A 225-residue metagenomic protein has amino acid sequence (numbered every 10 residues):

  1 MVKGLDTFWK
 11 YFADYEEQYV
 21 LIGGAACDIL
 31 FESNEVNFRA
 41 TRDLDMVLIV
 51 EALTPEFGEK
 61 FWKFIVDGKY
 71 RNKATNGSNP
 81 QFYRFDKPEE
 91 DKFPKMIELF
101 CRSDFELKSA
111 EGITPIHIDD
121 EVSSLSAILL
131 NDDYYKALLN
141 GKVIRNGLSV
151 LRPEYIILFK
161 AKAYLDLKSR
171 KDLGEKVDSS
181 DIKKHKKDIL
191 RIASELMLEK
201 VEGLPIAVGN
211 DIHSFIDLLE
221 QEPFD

Functional and structural regions predicted by a protein language model:
M1-D225: Compositionally biased terminal segments of proteins
